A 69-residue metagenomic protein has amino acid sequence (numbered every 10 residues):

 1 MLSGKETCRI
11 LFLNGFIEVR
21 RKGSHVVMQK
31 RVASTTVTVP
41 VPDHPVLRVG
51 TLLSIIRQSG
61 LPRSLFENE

Functional and structural regions predicted by a protein language model:
M1-K22, K30-A33, V37: N-terminal first-folded block
S3-G4, S24, S54, S59: Short linear Ser/Thr-Pro motifs
E18-R20, M28-Q29, V46, L61: Intrinsically disordered, low-complexity sequence elements enriched in Ser/Thr/Gly/Pro
H25-M28, E67-E69: Short linear loop/turn motifs
D43-E69: C-terminal structural segments of small proteins and small subunits
